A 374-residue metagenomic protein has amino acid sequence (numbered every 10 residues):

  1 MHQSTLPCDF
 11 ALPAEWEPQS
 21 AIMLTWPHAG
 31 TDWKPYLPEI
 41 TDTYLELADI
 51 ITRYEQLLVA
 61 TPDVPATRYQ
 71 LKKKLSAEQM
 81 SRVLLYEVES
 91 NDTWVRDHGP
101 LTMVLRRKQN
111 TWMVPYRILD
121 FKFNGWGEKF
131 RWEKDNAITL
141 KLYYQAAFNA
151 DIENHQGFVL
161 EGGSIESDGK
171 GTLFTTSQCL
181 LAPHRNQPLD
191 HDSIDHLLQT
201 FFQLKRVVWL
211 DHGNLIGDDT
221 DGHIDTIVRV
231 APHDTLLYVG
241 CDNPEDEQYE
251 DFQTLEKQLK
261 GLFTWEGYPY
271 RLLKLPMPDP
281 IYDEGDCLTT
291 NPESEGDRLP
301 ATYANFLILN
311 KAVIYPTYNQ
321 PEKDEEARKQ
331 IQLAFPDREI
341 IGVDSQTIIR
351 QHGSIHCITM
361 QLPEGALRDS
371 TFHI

Functional and structural regions predicted by a protein language model:
M1-I374: The feature marks the mature, well-folded catalytic cores of soluble enzymes
